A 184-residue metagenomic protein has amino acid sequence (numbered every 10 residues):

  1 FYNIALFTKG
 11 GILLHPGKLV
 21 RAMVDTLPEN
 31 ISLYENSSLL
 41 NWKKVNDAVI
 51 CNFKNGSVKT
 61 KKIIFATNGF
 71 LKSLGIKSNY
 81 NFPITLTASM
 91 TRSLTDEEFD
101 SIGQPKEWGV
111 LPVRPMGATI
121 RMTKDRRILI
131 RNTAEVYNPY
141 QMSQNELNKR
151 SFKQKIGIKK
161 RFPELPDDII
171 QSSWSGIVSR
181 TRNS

Functional and structural regions predicted by a protein language model:
F1: Dinucleotide-binding Rossmann-like beta1-alpha1 core, especially the glycine-rich loop that anchors the ADP
I4-A5, G176: Glycine-centered structural positions embedded in regular secondary structure
A5-K62: Helical element adjacent to the flavin cofactor pocket in flavoenzyme catalytic cores
L39-N41, A48-V49, S57-E97, S101-S184: Active-site substrate-recognition segment that forms the wall of the catalytic cavity or substrate channel
